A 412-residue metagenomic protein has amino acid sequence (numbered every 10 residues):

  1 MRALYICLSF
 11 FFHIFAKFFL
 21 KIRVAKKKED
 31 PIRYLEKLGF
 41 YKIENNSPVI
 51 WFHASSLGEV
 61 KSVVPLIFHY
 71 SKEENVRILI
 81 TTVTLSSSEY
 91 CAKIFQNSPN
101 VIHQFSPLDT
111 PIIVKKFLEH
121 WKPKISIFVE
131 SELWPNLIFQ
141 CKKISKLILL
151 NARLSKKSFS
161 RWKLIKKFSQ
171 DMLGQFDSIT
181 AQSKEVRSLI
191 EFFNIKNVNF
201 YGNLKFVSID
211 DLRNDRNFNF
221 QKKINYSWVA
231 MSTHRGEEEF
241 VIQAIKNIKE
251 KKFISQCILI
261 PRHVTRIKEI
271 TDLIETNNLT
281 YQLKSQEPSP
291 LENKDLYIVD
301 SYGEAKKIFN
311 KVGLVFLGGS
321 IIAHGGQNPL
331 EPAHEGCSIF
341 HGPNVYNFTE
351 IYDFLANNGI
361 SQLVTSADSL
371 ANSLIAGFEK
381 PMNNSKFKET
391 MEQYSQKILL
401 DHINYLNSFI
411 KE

Functional and structural regions predicted by a protein language model:
M1, Y5-F19: Membrane-interacting alpha-helical segments
K17, K21-R213, T233-R235, I248-F253 (+2 more regions): Active-site and donor-binding regions of nucleotide-sugar-utilizing enzymes
G58-S71, D210-E287: Conserved catalytic-core segment of nucleotide-activated headgroup transferases in glycan assembly
C91-H103, T271-V299: Nucleotide-activated donor-binding/catalytic signature segment of Leloir-type glycosyltransferases, i.e., the conserved
H103-S106, A181, V299, S361-A367: Short acidic-hydrophobic, aromatic-tinged amphipathic segments that line or gate anion-handling sites
W121-I125, E292-H324: Acidic donor-binding loop of glycosyltransferase active sites
F176, F192, K307-P381, K388-E392: Catalytic binding pocket for nucleotide-activated donors in carbohydrate/polymer assembly enzymes
Y394-E412: C-terminal alpha-helical cap of glycosyltransferases
